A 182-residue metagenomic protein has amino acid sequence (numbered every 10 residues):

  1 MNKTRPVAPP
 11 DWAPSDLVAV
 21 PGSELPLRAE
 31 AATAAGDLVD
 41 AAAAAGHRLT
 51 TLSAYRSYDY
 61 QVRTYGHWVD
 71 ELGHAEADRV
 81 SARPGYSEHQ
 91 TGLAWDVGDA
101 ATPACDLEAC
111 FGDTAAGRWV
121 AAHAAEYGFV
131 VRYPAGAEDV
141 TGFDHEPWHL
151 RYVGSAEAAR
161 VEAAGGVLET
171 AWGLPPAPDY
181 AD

Functional and structural regions predicted by a protein language model:
M1-A54, Y58-D182: Extracytoplasmic cell-surface/polysaccharide-interacting catalytic and binding patches
